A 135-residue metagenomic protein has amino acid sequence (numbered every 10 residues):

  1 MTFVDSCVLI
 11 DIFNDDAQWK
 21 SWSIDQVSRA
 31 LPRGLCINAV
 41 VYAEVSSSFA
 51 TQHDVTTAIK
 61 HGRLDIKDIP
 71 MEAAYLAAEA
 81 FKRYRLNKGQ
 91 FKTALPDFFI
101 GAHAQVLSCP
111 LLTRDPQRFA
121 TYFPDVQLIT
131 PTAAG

Functional and structural regions predicted by a protein language model:
M1, S28, G101-G135: Acidic, PIN/NYN-like endoribonuclease modules and their adjacent C-terminal/linker elements
M1-I37, S47-A58, I129, G135: Short, well-structured N-terminal submotif of metal-dependent ribonuclease cores
T2, G34-C36, R63-D68, P110: Short loop->beta-strand "edge-of-pocket" segments that line small-molecule binding or catalytic clefts across diverse
V8, V41, A73, F99-I100 (+1 more regions): Alpha-helix capping/helix-boundary segments
I12-D16, E44, N87-F91: Short, flexible loop segments at the rims of nucleotide/cofactor-binding pockets, characterized by
A50-E72: Active-site-proximal, substrate-binding regions of enzyme catalytic domains and RNA-binding/basic surfaces
D65-R114: Active-site neighborhoods of divalent-metal-dependent phosphate/nucleic-acid chemistry enzymes
